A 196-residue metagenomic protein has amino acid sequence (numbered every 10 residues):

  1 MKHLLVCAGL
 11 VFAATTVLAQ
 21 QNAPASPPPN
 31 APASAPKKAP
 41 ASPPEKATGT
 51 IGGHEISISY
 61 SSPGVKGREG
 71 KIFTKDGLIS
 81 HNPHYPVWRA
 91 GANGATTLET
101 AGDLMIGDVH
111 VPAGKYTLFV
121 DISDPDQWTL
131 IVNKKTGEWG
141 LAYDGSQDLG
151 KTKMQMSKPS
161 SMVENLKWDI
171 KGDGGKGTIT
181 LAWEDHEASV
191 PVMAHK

Functional and structural regions predicted by a protein language model:
M1-L4, Q20: Positively charged n-region of N-terminal signal peptides that target proteins for export
L5-F12: Sec-dependent signal peptide hydrophobic core
V6, D121, E184: Residue-level marker of positions within ordered structural domains that often coincide with functionally constrained
A14-T16: N-terminal signal peptide c-region/cleavage motif recognized by signal peptidases
Q21-P86, K135-K196: Primarily secretory-pathway and cell-envelope proteins
P83-E138: Mid-length scaffold segments of soluble, non-membrane domains
